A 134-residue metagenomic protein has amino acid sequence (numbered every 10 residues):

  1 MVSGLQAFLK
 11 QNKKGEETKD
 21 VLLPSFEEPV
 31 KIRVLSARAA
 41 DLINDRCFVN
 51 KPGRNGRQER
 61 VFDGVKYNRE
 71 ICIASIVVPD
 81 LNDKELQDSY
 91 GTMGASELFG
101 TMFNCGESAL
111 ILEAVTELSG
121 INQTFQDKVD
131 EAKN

Functional and structural regions predicted by a protein language model:
M1-E17: Extended acidic low-complexity intrinsically disordered regions
E17-S25: Short acidic-hydrophobic surface loop/beta-edge motif
F26-E28, R33-N134: Short, surface-exposed, charged amphipathic helix/loop patches that serve as local interaction elements
